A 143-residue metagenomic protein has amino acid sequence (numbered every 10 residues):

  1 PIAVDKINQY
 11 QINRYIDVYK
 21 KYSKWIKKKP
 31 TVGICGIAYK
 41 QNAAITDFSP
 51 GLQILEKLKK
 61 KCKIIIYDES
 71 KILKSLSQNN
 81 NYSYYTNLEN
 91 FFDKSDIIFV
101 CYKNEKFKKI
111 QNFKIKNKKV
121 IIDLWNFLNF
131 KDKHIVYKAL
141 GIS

Functional and structural regions predicted by a protein language model:
P1-S143: Structural/interface elements that position substrates and couple domains in central-metabolism enzymes
